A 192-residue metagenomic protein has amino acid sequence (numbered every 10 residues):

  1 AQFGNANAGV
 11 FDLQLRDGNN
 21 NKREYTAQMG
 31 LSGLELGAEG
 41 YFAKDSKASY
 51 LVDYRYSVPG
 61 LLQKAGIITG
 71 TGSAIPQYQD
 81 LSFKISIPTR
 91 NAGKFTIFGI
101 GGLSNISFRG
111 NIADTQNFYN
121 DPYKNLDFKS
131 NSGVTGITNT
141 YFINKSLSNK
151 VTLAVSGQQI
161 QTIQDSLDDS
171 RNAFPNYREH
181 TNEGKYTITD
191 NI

Functional and structural regions predicted by a protein language model:
A1, N20-T26, G33, L61-K84 (+3 more regions): Outer-membrane beta-barrel proteins
A1-Y25, G40: N-terminal periplasmic accessory domains that precede and gate Gram-negative outer-membrane beta-barrel machines
N5-V10, V52-S57, N105-N111, Q159-I163: Short hydrophobic/aromatic-rich motifs at helix boundaries and adjacent loops
N7-G9, F42, G66-I67, I112 (+1 more regions): Short, glycine/charged-enriched secondary-structure capping and boundary segments
G18-N20, L34, P59-L61, G66 (+2 more regions): Sequence/structural signature of outer-membrane beta-barrel proteins
G30-Y56, G70-I106, D127-V155: Transmembrane beta-barrel wall of Gram-negative outer-membrane proteins
S107-R109, D114-I192: Replace "related TpsB outer-membrane translocases also match" with "some related outer-membrane beta-barrels such as
